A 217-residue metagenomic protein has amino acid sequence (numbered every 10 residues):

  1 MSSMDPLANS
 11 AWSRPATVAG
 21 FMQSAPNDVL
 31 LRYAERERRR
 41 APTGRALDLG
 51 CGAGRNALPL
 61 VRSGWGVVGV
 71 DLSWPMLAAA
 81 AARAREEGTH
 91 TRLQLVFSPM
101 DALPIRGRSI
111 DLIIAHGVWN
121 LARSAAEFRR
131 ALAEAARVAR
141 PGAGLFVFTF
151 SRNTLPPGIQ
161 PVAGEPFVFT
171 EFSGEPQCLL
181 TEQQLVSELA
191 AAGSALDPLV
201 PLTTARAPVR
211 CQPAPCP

Functional and structural regions predicted by a protein language model:
M1-A41, N153: Conserved class I S-adenosyl-L-methionine
T43-G52: Conserved class I S-adenosyl-L-methionine
G54-A102: Class I SAM-dependent methyltransferase SAM/SAH-binding core
D101-I113: A short acidic, Gly/Pro-enriched loop at the edge of an enzyme's catalytic core that lines a small-molecule cofactor
L112-A126: A short SAM/SAH-binding and catalytic strip from SAM-dependent methyltransferases
R129-P141: A short glycine-rich, Lys/Arg-flanked "PGG" loop and its adjoining helix->strand segment in the class I
G144-F169: Conserved class I S-adenosyl-L-methionine
P176-G193: Short alpha-helix
